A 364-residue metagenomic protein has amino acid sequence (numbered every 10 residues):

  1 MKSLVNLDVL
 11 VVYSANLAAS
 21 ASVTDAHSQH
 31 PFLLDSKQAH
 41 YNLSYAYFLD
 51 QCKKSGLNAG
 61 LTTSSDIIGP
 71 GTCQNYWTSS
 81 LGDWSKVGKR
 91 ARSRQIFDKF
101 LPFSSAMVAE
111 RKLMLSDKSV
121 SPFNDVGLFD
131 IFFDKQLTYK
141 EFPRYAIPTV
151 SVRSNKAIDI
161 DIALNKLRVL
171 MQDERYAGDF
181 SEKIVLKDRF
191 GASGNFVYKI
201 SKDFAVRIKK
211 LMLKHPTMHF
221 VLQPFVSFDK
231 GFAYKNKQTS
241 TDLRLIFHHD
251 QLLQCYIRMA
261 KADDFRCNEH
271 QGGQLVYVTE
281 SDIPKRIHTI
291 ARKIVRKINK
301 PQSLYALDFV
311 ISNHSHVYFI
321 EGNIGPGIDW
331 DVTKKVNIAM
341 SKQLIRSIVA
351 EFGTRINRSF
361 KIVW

Functional and structural regions predicted by a protein language model:
D8, R94-Q95, Y318: Structural motif
D8-K37: Short glycine-rich His-centered loop
L33-L49, S105-K112, D159-Q172, A205-R207 (+2 more regions): Well-ordered, non-membrane alpha-helical segments in soluble/globular domains
Q38-I162: Conserved N-proximal alpha/beta basic substrate-recognition cap immediately N-terminal to, or forming the N-lobe
L113-K118, V126-Q223: Active-site nucleotide/adenylate-binding loops and adjacent lid/helix of ATP-dependent enzymes
S121, I184, Q251-Q254, Y318-I320: Protein kinase-like catalytic core scaffold
E182, F190-Y277: Phosphate-binding site of ATP-dependent enzymes
V278-T289, K293-L304, I311-W364: C-terminal active-site "lid" helix and adjoining low-complexity regulatory extension at the edge of ATP-using catalytic
